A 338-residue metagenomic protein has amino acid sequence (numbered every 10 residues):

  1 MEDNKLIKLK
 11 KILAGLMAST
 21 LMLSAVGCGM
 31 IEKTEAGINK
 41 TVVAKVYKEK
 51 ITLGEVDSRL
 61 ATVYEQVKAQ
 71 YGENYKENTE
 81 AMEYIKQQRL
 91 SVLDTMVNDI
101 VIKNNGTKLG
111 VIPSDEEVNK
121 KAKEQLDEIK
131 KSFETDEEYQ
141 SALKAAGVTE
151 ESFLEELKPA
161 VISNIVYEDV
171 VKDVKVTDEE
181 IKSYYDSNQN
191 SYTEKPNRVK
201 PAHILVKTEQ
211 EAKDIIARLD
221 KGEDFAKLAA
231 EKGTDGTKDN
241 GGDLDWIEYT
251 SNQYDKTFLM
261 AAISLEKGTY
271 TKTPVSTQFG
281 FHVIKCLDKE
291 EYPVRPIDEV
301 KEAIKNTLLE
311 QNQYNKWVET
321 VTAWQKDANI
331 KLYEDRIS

Functional and structural regions predicted by a protein language model:
M1-I12: Bacterial Sec-dependent N-terminal signal peptides
S24-G27: C-terminal motif of bacterial Sec signal peptides marking the signal peptidase cleavage site
K33-S152: N-terminal targeting/tethering segments
I38-Q66, I100-G106, P159-V170, Y184-Y185 (+6 more regions): FKBP-type peptidyl-prolyl cis-trans isomerase
I38-V46, I51, Q87, P113 (+8 more regions): Extracytoplasmic
I51, E80, Y84-G106, E117 (+6 more regions): Solvent-exposed aromatic/hydrophobic patches embedded in short alpha-helical segments
N78-T79, E83, I215-T257, L287-D288 (+1 more regions): Peptidyl-prolyl cis-trans isomerase
Q140-A146, E151-L154, Y167-V199, A230-E231: Acidic/polar surface patches and capping/hinge elements
